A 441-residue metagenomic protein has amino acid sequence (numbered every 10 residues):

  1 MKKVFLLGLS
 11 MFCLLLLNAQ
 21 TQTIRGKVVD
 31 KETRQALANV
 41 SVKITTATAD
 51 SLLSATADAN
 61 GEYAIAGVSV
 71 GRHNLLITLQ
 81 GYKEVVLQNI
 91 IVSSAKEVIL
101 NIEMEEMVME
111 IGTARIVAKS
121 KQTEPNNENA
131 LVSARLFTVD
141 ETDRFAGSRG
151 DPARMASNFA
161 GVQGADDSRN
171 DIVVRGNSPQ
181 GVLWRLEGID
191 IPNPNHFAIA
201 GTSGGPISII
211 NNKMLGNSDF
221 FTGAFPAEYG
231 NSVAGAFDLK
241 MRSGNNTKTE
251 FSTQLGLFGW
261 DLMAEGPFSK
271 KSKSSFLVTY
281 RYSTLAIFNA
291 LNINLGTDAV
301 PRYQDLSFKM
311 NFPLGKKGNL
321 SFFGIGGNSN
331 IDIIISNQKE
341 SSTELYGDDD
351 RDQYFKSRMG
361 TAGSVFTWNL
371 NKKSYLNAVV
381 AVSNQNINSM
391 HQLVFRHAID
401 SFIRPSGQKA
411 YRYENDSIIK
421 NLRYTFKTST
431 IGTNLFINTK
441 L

Functional and structural regions predicted by a protein language model:
A19-T113, K119: Periplasm-facing N-terminal accessory domains of Gram-negative outer-membrane beta-barrel systems
T23, G256-Y282, L295-I333, Y354-V382: Transmembrane beta-barrel wall of Gram-negative outer-membrane proteins
D58, K83, I90-I99, T113-F225 (+2 more regions): Periplasmic N-terminal accessory/gating domains of Gram-negative outer-membrane beta-barrel systems
G67, A165-D166, Y229, Q254-G256 (+3 more regions): Short sequence motifs at beta-strands and strand-loop junctions characteristic of Gram-negative outer-membrane
K121, P179, I191, R242 (+5 more regions): Structural signature of outer-membrane beta-barrel domains
Q180-V182, M214, T247-F251, S272-F276 (+3 more regions): Outer-envelope beta-barrel architecture signal
G204-S208, G216-P226, G235-G266, F276-Y282 (+1 more regions): Short strand-turn segments of transmembrane beta-barrel domains in outer membranes, especially the first one or two
T297, N319-N369, N384-K427: Flexible loop and strand-edge segments within Gram-negative outer membrane beta-barrel domains
